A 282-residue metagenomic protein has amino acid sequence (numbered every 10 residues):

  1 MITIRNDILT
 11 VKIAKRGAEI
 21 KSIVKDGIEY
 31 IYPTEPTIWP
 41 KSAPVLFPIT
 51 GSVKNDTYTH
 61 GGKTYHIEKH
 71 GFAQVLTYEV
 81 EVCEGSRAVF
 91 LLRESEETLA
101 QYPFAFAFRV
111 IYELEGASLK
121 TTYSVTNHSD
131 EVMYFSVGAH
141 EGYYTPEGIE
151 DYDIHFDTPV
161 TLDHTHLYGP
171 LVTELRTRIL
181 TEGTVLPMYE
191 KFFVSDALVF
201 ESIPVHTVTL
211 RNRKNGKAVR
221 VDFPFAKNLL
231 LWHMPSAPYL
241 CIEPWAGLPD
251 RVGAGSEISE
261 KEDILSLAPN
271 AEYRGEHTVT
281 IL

Functional and structural regions predicted by a protein language model:
M1-H60, T64-E68, H206-F225, A271-I281: Beta-strand-rich N-terminal accessory domains
L9, K25, Y65, V75-V82 (+1 more regions): Acidic/His-leaning functional-site neighborhoods
K63-G116: Extended, loop-rich substrate-binding clefts of extracytoplasmic carbohydrate-active enzymes
E81-A88, E113-S118, T145-G148, M234-A237 (+1 more regions): A short, structured loop/turn motif at beta-sheet edges
L91-E97, W245-G247, T280: Generic short beta-strand segments
E94-F135, A139-P146: Acidic, contiguous internal or C-terminal segments within carbohydrate-active enzymes that form a structured patch used
Y134, G142-T145, I149-P224: Active-site/ligand-binding surface loops and adjacent short beta/alpha elements that line catalytic pockets across
K261-Y273: Intrinsically disordered, low-complexity Pro/Gly/Ser/Thr-rich segments with frequent PxxP/GP/PP motifs and embedded
